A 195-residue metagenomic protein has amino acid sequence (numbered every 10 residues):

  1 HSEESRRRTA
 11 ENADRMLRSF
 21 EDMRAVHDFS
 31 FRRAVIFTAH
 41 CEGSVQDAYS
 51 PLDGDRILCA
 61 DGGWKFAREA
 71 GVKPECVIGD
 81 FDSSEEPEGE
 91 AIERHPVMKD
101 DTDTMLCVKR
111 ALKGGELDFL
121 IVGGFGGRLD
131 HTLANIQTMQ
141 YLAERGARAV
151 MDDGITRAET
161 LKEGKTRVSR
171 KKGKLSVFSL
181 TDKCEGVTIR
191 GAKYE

Functional and structural regions predicted by a protein language model:
S2-T9: A cross-taxon signal for low-complexity, glycine/charged-rich
L17-P87: N-terminal beta-strand-loop-alpha-helix module at the start of alpha/beta ligand-binding or catalytic domains
I36-T38, V122-G124, D152, F178: Short beta-strand segments
D47-A48, H131-N135, L161-G164, I189-R190: A short secondary-structure junction signal
P51-L52, G62-R145: Acidic/Gly/His-enriched mid-domain segments of enzyme catalytic cores or analogous surface patches that mediate
Y141-A158: Short, acidic/small-residue loops that bind anionic groups at enzyme active sites
G154-T156, L161-E195: Long, charged alpha-helical interface segments
